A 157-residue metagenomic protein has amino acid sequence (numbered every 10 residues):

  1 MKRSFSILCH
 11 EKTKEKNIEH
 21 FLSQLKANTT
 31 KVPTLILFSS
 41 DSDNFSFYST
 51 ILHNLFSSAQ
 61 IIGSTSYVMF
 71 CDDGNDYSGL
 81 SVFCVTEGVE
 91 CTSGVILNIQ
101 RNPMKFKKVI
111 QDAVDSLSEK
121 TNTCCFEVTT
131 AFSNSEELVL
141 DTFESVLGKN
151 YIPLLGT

Functional and structural regions predicted by a protein language model:
M1-T157: Cofactor- and metal-binding active-site motifs of prokaryotic enzymes that mediate redox/radical or nucleophilic
